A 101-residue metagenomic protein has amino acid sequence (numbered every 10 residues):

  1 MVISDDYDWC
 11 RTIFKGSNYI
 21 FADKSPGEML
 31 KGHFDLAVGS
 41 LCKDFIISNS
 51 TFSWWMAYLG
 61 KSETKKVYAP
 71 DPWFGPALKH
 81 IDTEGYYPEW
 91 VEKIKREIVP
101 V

Functional and structural regions predicted by a protein language model:
M1-V101: N-terminal targeting/anchoring "stem" of glycan-biosynthesis enzymes
